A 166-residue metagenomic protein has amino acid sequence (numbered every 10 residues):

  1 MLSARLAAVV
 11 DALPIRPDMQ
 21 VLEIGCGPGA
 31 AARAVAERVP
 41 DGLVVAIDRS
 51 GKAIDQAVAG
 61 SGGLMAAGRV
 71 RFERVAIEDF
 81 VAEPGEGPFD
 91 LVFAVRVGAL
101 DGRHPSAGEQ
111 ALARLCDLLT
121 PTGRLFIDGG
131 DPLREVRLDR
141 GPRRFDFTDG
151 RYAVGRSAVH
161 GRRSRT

Functional and structural regions predicted by a protein language model:
P28-P40: Conserved SAM-binding loop of SAM-dependent methyltransferases across substrates and taxa, primarily the Class I
S50: Conserved SAM/SAH-binding beta-strand->alpha-helix loop
A57-V58: Conserved SAM-binding loop
A66-E78: Conserved SAM-binding strand-loop segment of SAM-dependent methyltransferases
A82-V92: A short acidic, Gly/Pro-enriched loop at the edge of an enzyme's catalytic core that lines a small-molecule cofactor
D90-S106: A short SAM/SAH-binding and catalytic strip from SAM-dependent methyltransferases
G108-P121: A short glycine-rich, Lys/Arg-flanked "PGG" loop and its adjoining helix->strand segment in the class I
T122-G129: Conserved beta-strand signature within the Rossmann-like core of class I S-adenosyl-L-methionine
